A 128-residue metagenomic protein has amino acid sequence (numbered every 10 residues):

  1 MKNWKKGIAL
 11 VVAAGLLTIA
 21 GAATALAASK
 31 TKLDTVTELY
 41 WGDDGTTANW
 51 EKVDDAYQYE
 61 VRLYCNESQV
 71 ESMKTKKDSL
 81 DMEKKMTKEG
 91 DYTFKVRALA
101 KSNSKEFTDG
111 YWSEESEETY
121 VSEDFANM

Functional and structural regions predicted by a protein language model:
M1-A27: Gram-positive Sec-dependent secretion signals
T18, L39-W41, K52, M73 (+1 more regions): Sterically constrained small-residue positions within well-ordered secondary structures of folded domains
T18, T31, T75-D78: Ser/Thr-centric signal marking residues that sit in or immediately flank functional binding/regulatory motifs
A23-D55, N103-M128: Pro/Thr/Ser/Gly-rich low-complexity, intrinsically disordered linker/stalk tracts
V36, W50, V61-L63, F94-V96: An aromatic-rich alpha-helical recognition segment common to small helix-rich domains
G45-T47, A56-E60, D91-T93: Exposed beta-strand and adjacent loop surfaces of beta-rich binding modules that mediate intermolecular recognition
Q58-E89, K101-N103: Recognizes extended acidic, P/S/T-rich segments that occur within or adjacent to Ig-like beta-sandwich modules
M82-W112, S116: Beta-strand-rich modules
